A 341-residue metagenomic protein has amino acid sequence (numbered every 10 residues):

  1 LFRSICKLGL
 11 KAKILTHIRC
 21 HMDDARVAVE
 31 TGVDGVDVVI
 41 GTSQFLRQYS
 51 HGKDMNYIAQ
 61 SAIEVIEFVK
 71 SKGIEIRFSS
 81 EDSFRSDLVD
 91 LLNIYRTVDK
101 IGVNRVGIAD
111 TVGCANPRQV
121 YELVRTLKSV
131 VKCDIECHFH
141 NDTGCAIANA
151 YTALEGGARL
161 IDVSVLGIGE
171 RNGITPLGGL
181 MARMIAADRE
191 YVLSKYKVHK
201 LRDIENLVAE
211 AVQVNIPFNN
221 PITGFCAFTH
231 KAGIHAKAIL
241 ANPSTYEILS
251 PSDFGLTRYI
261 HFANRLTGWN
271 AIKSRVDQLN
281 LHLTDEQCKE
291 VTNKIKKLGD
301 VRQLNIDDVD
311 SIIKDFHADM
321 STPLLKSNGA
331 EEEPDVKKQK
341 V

Functional and structural regions predicted by a protein language model:
S4-L8, M22-C133, Y151-G156: Alpha/beta enzyme core
K7-L10, I63, E67-I74, R96-N104 (+8 more regions): Generic secondary-structure signature for well-ordered alpha-helical cores
K13, D37, G107, L160-V163: Short hydrophobic alpha-helical runs that function as membrane-insertion/retention elements
K13-T16, F78-S80, G107, E136-H138 (+1 more regions): Short catalytic-loop micro-motif centered on adjacent basic/acidic residues
T16-R19, D82-D90, H140-C145: Active-site glycine- and acidic-residue-rich loops that bind and position anionic ligands or nucleotide-like cofactors
A115, Q119-A241: Catalytic alpha/beta core domains of metabolic enzymes, predominantly
A182, D188-V341: A mid-to-C-terminal "edge-of-domain" accessory segment
